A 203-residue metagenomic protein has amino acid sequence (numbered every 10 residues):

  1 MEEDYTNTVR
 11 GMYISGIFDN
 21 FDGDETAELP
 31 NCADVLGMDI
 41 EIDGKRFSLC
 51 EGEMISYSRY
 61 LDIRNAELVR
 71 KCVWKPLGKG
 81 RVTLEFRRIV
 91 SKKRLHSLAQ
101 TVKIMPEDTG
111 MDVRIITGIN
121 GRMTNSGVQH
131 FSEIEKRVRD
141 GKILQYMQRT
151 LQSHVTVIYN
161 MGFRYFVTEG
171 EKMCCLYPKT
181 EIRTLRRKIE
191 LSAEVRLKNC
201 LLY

Functional and structural regions predicted by a protein language model:
M1-L202: Beta-sandwich/jelly-roll carbohydrate-recognition scaffolds of carbohydrate-active enzymes
